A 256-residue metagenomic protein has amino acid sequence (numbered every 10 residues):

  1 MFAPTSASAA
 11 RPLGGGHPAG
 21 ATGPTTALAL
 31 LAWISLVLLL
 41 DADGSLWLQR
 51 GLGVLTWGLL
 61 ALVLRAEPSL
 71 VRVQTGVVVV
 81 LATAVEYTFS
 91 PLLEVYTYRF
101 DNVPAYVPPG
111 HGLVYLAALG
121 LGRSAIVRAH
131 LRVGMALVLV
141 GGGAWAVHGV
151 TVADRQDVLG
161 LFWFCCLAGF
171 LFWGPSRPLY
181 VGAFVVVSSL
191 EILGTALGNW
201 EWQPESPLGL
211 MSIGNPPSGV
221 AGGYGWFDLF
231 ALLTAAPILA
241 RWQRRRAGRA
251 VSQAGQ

Functional and structural regions predicted by a protein language model:
M1-Q256: Aromatic-rich, lipid-facing transmembrane alpha helices and their immediate juxtamembrane interface loops in integral
